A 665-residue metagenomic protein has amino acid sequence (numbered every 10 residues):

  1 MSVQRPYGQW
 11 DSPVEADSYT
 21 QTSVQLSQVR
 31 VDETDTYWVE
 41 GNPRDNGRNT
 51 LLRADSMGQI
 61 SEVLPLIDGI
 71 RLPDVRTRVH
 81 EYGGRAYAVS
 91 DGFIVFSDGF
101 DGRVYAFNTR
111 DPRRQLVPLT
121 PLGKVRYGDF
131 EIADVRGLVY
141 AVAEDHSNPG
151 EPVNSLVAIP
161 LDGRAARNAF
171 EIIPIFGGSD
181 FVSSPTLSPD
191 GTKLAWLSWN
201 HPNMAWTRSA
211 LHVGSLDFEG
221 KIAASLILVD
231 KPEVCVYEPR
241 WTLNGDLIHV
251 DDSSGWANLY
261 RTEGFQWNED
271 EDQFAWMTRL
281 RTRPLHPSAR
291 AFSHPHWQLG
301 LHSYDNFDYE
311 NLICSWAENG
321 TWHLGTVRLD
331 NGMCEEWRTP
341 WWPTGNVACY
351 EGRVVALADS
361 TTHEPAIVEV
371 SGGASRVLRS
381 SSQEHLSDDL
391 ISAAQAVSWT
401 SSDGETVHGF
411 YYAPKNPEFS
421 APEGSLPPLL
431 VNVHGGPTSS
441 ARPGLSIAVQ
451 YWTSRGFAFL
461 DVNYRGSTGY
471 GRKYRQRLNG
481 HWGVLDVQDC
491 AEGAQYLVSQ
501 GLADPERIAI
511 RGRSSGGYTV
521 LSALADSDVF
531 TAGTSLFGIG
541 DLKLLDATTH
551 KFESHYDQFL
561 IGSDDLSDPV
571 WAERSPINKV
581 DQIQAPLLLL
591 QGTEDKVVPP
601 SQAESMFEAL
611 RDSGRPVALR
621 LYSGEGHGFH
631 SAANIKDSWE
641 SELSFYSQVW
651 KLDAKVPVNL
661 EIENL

Functional and structural regions predicted by a protein language model:
M1-D35, G41-P43, T50: Sequence/structural signature of beta-propeller modules and their immediately flanking N-terminal secretory/stalk
P13-T20, S61-I67, L72-T77, R114-P121 (+5 more regions): A short beta-strand motif characteristic of beta-propeller blades
Q21-D35, L72-I94, K124-V139, G177-L194 (+9 more regions): Conserved beta-propeller blade repeats
S23-Q28, V39-E40, N49, S61 (+9 more regions): Non-catalytic accessory segments flanking enzyme active sites
E40-T50, L72-E81, F96-V104, P121-Y127 (+11 more regions): A flexible loop/linker signature enriched in serine peptidases of the S9 family
D55-G58, N108-P112, P160-A165, L216-E219 (+3 more regions): Short loop/turn segments that connect beta-strands within beta-propeller blades
S147, P202, S381-E506, R513 (+2 more regions): Cap/lid segment of the alpha/beta-hydrolase catalytic domain
Y464-L665: Active-site-proximal cap/loop segments of hydrolase catalytic domains
